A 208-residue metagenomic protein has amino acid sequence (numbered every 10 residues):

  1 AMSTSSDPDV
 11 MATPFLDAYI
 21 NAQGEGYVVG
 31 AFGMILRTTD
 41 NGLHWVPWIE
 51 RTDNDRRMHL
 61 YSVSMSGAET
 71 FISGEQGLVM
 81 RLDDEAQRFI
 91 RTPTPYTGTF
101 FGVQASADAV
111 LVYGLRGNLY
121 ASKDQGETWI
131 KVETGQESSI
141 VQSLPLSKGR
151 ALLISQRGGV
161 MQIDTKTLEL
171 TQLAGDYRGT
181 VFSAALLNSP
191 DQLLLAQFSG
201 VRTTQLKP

Functional and structural regions predicted by a protein language model:
A1-P208: Residue-level hotspots at or immediately adjacent to binding/recognition sites across diverse folds
